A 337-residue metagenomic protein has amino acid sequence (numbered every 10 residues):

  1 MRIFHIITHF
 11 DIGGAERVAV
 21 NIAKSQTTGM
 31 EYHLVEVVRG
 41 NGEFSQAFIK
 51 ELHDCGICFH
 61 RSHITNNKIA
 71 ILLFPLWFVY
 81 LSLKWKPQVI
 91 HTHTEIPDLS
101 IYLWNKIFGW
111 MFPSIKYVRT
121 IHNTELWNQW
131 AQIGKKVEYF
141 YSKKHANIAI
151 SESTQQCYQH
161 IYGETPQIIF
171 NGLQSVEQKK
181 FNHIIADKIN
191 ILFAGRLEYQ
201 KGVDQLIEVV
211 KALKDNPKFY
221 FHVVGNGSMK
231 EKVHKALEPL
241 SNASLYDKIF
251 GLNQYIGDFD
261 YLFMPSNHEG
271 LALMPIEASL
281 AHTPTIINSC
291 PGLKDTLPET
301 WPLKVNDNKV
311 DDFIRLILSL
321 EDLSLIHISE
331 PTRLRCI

Functional and structural regions predicted by a protein language model:
H5-I69, G227-M229: N-terminal strand-loop element at the rim of the active site of nucleotide-sugar-dependent glycosyltransferases
G13-K24, I189, F193-A212, S228-E231 (+1 more regions): A conserved mid-protein helix/loop that constitutes part of the nucleotide-sugar donor-binding site
T92-D98, I121: Short His-centered aromatic/hydrophobic patch
S142-Q178: Donor nucleotide-sugar binding/catalytic pocket of nucleotide-sugar-dependent glycosyltransferases
K248, N267: Aromatic "clamp/platform" in nucleotide-sugar-dependent glycosyltransferases that forms part of the donor/acceptor
P284-I287: Short hydrophobic beta-strand element within catalytic cores of glycosyltransferases and related nucleotide-activated
E299-D311, L318-S324: Conserved acidic donor-binding segment of nucleotide-sugar-dependent glycosyltransferases
I326-I337: Single conserved hydrophobic/aromatic residue that forms the stacking wall/gate of nucleotide- or nucleobase-binding
